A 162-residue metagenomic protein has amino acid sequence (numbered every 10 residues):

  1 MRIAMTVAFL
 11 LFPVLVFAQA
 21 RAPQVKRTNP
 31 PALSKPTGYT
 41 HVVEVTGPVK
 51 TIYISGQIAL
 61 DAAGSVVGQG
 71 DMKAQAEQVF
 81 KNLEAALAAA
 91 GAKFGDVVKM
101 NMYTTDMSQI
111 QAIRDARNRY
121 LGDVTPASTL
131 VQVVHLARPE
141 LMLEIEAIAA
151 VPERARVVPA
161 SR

Functional and structural regions predicted by a protein language model:
R2-M5, Q19-R162: Short, polar/acidic, helix-capping and beta-turn segments at strand->helix junctions that line the mouths
A4-V16: Bacterial N-terminal signal peptides
